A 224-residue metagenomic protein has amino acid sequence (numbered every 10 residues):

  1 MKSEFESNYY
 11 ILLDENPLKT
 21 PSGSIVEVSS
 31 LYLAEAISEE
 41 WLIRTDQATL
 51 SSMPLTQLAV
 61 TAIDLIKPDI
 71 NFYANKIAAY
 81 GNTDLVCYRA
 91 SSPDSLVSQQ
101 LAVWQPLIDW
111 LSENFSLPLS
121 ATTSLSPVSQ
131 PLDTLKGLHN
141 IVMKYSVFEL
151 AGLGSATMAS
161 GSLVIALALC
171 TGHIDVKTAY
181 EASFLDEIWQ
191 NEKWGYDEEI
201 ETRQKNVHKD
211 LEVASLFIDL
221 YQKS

Functional and structural regions predicted by a protein language model:
M1-P68: An N-terminal structural lobe/cap that precedes and organizes the functional/catalytic core across diverse proteins
I25, S92-Q99, F148, G152-A156: Conserved aromatic-histidine-acidic binding/catalytic patches
S29-Y32, A36, P68, A102 (+3 more regions): Conserved active-site and cofactor/substrate-binding residues in soluble primary-metabolism enzymes
I43-D46, S112, S116, L169-I174 (+4 more regions): Generic secondary-structure signature for well-ordered alpha-helical cores
N71-G137: Internal, conserved structured core segments that host functional sites
Q130-E198: An internal, amphipathic alpha-helical element
W194-L220: C-terminal binding/interaction regions
